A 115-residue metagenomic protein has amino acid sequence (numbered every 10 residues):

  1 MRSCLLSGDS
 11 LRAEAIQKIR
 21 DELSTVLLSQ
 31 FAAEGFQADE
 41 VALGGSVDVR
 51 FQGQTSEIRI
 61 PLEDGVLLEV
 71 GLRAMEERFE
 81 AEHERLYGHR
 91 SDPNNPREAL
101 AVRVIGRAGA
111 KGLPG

Functional and structural regions predicted by a protein language model:
M1-G115: C-terminal, non-catalytic interaction/recognition modules in large multi-subunit enzymes and RNPs
